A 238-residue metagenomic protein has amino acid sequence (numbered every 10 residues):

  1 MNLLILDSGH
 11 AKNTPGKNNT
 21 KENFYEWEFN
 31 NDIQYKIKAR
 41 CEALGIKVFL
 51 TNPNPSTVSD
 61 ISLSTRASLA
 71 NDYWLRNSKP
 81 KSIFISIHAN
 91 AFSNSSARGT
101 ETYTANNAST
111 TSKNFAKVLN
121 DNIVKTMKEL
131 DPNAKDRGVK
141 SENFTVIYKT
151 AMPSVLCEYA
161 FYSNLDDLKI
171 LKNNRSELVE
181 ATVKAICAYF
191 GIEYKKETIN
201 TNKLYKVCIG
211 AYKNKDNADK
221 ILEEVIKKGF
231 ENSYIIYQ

Functional and structural regions predicted by a protein language model:
M1-T100, A105-T110: Catalytic-core regions of hydrolytic enzymes
N2-I5, G16-N18, N77, F84-S86 (+2 more regions): Active-site-adjacent mobile loop/cap segments within catalytic or ligand-binding domains
D7, K196-Q238: Solvent-exposed beta-strand motifs enriched in subsets of small alpha/beta binding domains, especially certain
K21-E28, L119, Y212-K215: Periplasmic OmpA-like peptidoglycan-binding domain that tethers envelope proteins to the cell wall
D32-K36, E42, T104, T110-E129 (+1 more regions): Long, well-ordered alpha-helical scaffolding segments within enzyme catalytic domains, especially pronounced
K47-N54, P80-S82, I87, E129-G138 (+2 more regions): Surface-exposed patches in mature extracellular/periplasmic domains of secreted proteins
T110-L156, D216: Catalytic cores of processing enzymes, dominated by hydrolases/peptidases, characterized by acidic/His-rich
